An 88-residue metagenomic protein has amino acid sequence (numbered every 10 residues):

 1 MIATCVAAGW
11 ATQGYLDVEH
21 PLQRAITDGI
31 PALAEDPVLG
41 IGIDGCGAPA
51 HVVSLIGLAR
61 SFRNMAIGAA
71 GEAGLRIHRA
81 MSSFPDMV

Functional and structural regions predicted by a protein language model:
M1-G40, C46, S61-N64: Active-site-adjacent helix/loop patches that line small-molecule binding or acyl-intermediate pockets
I2, P49-S82: Active-site-proximal alpha-helical segments within enzyme catalytic domains
T27-I41, G71-V88: Short, conserved active-site entrance elements at the starts or edges of catalytic domains
G45-P49, M87-V88: Short, catalytically relevant binding-site loops at active-site mouths
